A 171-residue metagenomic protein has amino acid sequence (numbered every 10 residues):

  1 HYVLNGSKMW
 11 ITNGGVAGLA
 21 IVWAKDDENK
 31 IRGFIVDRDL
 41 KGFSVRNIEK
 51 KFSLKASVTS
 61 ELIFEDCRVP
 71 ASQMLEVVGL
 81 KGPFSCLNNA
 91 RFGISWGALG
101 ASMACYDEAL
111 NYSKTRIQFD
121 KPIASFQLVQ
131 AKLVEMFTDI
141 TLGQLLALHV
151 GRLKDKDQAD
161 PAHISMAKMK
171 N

Functional and structural regions predicted by a protein language model:
H1-Y2, E61-I63, S85-N171: Alpha-helical interface subdomain recognition
N5-V45: A short core secondary-structure module
M9-G15, L54, N89-G93: Glycine-rich phosphate/pyrophosphate-binding beta-alpha loops
V16-G18, A56, Q127, H163: Residue-level preference for beta-strand/loop junctions
K25, S53-K55, M169: A general structural signal for short secondary-structure junctions and capping/turn motifs
D39-R68: Flexible, small-/acidic-enriched active-site or ligand-binding loops
F43-V45, F52-L54, M74-L75, P83 (+2 more regions): Short clusters of hydrophobic/aromatic residues that line enzyme substrate/ligand-binding pockets
L62-G82: Long, acidic (Asp/Glu-rich), low-complexity accessory segments flanking structured domains
